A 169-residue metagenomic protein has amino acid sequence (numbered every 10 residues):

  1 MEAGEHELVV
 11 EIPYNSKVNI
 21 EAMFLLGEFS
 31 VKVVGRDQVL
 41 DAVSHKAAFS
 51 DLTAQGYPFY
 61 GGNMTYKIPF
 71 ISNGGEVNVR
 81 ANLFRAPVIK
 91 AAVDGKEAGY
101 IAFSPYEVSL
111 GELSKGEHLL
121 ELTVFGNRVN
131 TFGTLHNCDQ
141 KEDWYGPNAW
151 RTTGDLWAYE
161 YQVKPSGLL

Functional and structural regions predicted by a protein language model:
E2-G4, G75, S109, S114-G116: A glycine-anchored, Pro-Gly-centered beta-turn/N-cap motif
H6-I12, L120, P147-N148: Cysteine-clustered segments with highest specificity for TGF-beta superfamily mature ligands
L8, F70-D94, I101, L120-L122: Aromatic-lined ligand-binding clefts that engage carbohydrates, nucleic acids, or primary amines
P13-A42, F125-L169: Glycine/proline-rich low-complexity spacer/linker segments in large multi-domain proteins
Q38-P69: Edge strands and adjacent loops of beta-rich recognition modules
Y66-I68, S104-V108: Short strand-edge motifs at loop-to-beta-strand transitions and within beta-strands of extracellular beta-rich domains
L113, L122-T123: Ligand-binding pocket scaffold of soluble enzyme catalytic domains
